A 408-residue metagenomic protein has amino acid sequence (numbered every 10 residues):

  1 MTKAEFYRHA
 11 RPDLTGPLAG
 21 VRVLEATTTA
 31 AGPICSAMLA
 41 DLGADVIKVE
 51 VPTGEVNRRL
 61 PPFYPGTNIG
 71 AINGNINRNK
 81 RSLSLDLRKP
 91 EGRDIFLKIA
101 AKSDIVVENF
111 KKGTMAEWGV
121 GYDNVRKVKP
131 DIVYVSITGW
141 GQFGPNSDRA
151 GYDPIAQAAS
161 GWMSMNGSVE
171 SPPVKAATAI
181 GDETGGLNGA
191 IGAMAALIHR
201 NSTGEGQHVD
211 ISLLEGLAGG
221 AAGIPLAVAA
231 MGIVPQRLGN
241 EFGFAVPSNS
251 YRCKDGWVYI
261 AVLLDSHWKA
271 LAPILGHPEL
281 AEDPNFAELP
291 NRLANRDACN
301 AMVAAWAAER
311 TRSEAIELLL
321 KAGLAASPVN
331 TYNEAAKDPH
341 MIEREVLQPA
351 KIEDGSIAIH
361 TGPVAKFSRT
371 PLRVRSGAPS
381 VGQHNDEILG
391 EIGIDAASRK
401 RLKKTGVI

Functional and structural regions predicted by a protein language model:
M1-S202, S380, D386-I408: N-terminal helix-loop segment corresponding to the beta1-alpha1 unit of nucleotide/adenylate-binding folds
T53, W140-G141, L213-A218, D255-W257 (+2 more regions): Glycine-rich beta-alpha junction loops
N73, L238-G243, S248-N249, G355-A358 (+1 more regions): Short Gly/Pro-enriched turn/cap motifs at secondary-structure boundaries
Q142, E170-I180, N201-L217, Q236-G243 (+1 more regions): Conserved Rossmann-fold dehydrogenase catalytic segment
G186-Q207, G219-M231, A272-E279: Oxidoreductase and adenylate-handling cofactor-binding alpha/beta cores
G206-L214, L318, R399-K404: Beta-strand segments within the central parallel beta-sheet cores of soluble alpha/beta enzyme folds
E241, V246-A322, A326: Aromatic-enriched alpha-helical interface/lid elements that frame and gate functional surfaces
K321-R375: A glycine-rich dinucleotide-binding beta-alpha-beta segment and adjacent secondary-structure elements that constitute
